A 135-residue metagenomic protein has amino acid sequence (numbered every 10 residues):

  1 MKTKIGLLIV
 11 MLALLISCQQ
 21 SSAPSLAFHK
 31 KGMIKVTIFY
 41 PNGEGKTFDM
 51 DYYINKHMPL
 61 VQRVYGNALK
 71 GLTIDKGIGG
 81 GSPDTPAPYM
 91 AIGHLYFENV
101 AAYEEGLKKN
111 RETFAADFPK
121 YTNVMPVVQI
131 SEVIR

Functional and structural regions predicted by a protein language model:
M1-L26: Bacterial Sec-dependent N-terminal signal peptides
C18-R135: Macromolecular interaction modules
